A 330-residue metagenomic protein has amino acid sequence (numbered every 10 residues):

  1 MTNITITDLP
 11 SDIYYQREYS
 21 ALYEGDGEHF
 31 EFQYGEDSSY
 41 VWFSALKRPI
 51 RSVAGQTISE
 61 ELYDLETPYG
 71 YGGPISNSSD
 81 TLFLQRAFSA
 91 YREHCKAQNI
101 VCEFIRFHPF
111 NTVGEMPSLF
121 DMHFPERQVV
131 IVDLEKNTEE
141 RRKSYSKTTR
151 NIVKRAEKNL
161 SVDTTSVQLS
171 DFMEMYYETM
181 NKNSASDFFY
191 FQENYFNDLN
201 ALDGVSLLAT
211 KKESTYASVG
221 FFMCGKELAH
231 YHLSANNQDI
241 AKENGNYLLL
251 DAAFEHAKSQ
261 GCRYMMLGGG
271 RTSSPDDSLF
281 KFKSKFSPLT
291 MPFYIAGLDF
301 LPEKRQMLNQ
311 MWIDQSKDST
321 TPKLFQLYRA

Functional and structural regions predicted by a protein language model:
M1-G55, F107-K242: A conserved beta-strand-loop-helix scaffold within acyl/acetyltransferase catalytic domains
G27-H29, A97-I100, S259-C262: Short, high-confidence coil segments that cap the C-terminus of an alpha-helix and link into the following beta-strand
L46-R51, M116-E140, R263-A330: Active-site/acyl-donor-binding loops of N-acyltransferases
P49-Y71: Conserved acyl-donor/pantetheine-binding loop and adjacent beta-alpha core of acyl/acetyltransferases and related
G70-T81, E135-K136, S234-E243, R271: A short, internal acetyl-CoA/4′-phosphopantetheine-binding micro-motif in the GNAT/acyltransferase core
L82-E126: Non-catalytic accessory segments adjacent to catalytic cores
S89, G204-M307: Aromatic (often tryptophan-rich) hydrophobic motifs at membrane interfaces
